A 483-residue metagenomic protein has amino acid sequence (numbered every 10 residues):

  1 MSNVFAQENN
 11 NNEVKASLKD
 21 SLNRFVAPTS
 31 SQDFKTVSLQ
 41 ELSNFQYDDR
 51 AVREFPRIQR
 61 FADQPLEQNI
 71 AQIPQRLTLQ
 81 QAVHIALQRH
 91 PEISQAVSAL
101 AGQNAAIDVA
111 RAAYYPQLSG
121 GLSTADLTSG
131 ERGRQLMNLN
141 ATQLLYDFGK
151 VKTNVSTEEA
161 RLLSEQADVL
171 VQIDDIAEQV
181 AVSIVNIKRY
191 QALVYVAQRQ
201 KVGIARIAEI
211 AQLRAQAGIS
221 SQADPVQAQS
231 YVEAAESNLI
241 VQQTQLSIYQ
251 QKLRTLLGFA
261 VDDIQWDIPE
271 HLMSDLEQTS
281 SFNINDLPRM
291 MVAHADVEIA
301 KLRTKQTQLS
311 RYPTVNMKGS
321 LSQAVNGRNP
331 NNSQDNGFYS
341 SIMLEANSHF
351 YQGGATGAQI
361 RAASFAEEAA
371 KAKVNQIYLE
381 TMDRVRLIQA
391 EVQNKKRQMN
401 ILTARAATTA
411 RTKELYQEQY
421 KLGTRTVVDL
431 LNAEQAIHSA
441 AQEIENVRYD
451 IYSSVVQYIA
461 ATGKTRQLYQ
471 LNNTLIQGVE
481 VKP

Functional and structural regions predicted by a protein language model:
V4-A51, N69-A71, V261, E443-P483: Acidic, low-complexity, intrinsically disordered peripheral segments
D20-S21, Q172-D286, E391, K395 (+1 more regions): Periplasmic alpha-helical coiled-coil/stalk elements that build and connect Gram-negative outer-membrane
F55-I85: Regulatory alphaC helix of protein kinase catalytic domains
A62-D63, I70-Q72, I240-D286, T314-N316 (+1 more regions): Short, solvent-exposed, mixed-charge loop/turn linkers that connect secondary-structure elements
S94, Q117-G133, L145-V171, R311-S340 (+3 more regions): Small/polar (Gly/Ser/Thr/Ala-rich) solvent-exposed segments that form structured loops/beta-strands/short helices used
Q95-A110, Q172, I176-R199, R206 (+5 more regions): Amphipathic alpha-helical coiled-coil segments
R134-L136, V182, Q227, H294 (+2 more regions): Transmembrane beta-barrel architecture of outer-membrane proteins
L139-A141, L344: Membrane-embedded beta-strands of outer-membrane beta-barrel proteins, especially the hydrophobic/small aromatic
